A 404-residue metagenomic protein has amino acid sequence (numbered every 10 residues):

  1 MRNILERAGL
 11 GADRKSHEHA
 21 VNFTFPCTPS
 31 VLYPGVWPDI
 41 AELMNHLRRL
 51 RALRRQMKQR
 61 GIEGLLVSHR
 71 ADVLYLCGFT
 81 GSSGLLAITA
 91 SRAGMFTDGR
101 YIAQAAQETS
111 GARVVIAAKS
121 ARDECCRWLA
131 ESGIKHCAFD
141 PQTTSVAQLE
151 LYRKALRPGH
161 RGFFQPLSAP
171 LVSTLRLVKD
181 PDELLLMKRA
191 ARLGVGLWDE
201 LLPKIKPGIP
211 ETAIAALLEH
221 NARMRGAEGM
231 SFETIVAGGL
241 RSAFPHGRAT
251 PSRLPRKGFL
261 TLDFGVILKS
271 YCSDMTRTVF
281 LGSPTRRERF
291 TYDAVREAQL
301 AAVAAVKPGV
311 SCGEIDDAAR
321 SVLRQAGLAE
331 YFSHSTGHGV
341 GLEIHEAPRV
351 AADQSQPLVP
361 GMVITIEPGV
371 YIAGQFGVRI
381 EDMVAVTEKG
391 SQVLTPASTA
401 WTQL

Functional and structural regions predicted by a protein language model:
M1-A8, P29-V31: Ser/Thr/Pro/Gly-rich low-complexity, intrinsically disordered segments
R2-N3, V21, D39: Generic short N-terminal amphipathic or hydrophobic helices
G9-R14, G35: Residue-identity detector for glycine
A12, T24-P26: Compositionally biased, low-complexity segments
S16-A20: Short, charge-rich patches within N-terminal targeting peptides
P26, Y33-L404: Active-site neighborhoods and metal-handling regions in enzymes and metal-associated proteins
